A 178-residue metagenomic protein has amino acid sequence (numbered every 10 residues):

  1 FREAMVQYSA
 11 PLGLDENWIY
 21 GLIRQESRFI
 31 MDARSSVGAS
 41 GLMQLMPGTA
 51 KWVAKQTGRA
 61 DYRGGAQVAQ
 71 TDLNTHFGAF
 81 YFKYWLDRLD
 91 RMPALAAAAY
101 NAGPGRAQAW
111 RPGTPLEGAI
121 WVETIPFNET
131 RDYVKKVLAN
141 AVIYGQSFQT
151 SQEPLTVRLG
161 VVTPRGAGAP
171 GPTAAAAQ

Functional and structural regions predicted by a protein language model:
F1-Q178: Catalytic glycan-binding domains that act on GlcNAc-containing polysaccharides
